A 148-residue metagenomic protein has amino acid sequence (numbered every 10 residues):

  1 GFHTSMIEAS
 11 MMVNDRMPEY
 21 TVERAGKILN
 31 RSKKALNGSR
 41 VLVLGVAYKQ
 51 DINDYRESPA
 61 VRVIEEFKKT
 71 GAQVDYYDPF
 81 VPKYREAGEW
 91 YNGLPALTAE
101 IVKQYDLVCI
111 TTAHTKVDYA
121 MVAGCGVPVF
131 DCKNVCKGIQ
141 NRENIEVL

Functional and structural regions predicted by a protein language model:
G1-L148: Structural/interface elements that position substrates and couple domains in central-metabolism enzymes
